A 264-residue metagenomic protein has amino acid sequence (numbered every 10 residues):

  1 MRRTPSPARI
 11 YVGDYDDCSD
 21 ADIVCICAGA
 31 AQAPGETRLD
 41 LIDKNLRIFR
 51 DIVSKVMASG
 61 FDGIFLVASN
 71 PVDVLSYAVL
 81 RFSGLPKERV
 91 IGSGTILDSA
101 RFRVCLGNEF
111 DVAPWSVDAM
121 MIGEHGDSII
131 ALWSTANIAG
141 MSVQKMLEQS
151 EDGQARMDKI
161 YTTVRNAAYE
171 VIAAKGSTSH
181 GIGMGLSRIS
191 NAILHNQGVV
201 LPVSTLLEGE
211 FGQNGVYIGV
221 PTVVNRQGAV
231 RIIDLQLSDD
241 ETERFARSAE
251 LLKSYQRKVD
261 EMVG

Functional and structural regions predicted by a protein language model:
M1-A21, K253, R257-G264: Conserved N-terminal Rossmann-fold NAD(P) cofactor-binding segment
V12-D14, G92, M121: Structural signal for conserved beta-strand scaffold positions within catalytic alpha/beta enzyme cores
V24-I26, V67: Redox-cofactor binding/interface segments in oxidoreductases and associated redox assembly factors
A28-A30: Conserved NAD(P)H cofactor-binding loop of Rossmann-fold oxidoreductase domains
G35-L39, D234-L235: Short acidic, glycine/proline-rich loop/turn micro-motifs
T37-V104: Rossmann-like NAD(P)(H) cofactor-binding subdomain of soluble oxidoreductases
S83-R89, D98-G264: C-terminal substrate-binding/catalytic lobe of Rossmann-fold NAD(P)-dependent dehydrogenases
